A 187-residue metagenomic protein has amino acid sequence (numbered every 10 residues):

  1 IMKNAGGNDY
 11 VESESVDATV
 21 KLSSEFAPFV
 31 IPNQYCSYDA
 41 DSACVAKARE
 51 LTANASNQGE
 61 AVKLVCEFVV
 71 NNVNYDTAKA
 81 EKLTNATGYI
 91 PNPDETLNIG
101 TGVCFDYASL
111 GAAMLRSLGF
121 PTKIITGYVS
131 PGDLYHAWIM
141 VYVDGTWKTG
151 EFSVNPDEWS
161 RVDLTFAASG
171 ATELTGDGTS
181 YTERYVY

Functional and structural regions predicted by a protein language model:
I1-D9, V30, Q34, V103-D106 (+2 more regions): Proteins with a high burden of low-complexity, intrinsically disordered sequence enriched in S/T/G/P/A and R, requiring
I1-F26: Beta-strand-enriched, solvent-exposed domains that form extended recognition/catalytic surfaces
M2-K3, N74-A78, V141-W147: Short regulatory "switch" loops immediately downstream of catalytic or recognition motifs within protein catalytic
Y10, F26-F29, Y35, W138 (+2 more regions): A residue-identity detector for tryptophan
A18-S42: Extracellular beta-sheet/turn segments enriched in Thr/Pro/Gly and aliphatic residues
Q34-I99, D157, V162-G170, L174 (+1 more regions): Secondary-structure boundary elements
A61-V65, G100-L115: Active-site nucleophilic cysteine motif
D106-Y187: Hydrophobic/aromatic-rich core segments of domains that either
